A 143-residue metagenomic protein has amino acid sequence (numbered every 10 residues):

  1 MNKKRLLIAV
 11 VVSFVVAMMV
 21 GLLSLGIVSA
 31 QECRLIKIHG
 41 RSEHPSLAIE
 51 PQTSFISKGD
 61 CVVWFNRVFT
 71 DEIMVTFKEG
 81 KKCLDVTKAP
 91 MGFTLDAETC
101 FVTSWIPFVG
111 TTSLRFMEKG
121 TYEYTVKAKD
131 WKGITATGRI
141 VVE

Functional and structural regions predicted by a protein language model:
N2-F14: Bacterial N-terminal signal peptides that target proteins for export
A17-I27: C-terminal segment of classical bacterial N-terminal signal peptides
L25-E143: Extracytoplasmic copper-binding redox domains, predominantly the cupredoxin/blue-copper superfamily
